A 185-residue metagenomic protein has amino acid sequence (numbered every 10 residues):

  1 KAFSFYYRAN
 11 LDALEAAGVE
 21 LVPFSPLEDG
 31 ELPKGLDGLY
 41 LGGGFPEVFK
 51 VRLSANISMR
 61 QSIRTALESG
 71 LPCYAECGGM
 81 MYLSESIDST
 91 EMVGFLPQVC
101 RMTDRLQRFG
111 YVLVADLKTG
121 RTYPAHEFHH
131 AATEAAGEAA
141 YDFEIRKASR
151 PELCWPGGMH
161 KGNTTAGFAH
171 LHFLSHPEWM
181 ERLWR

Functional and structural regions predicted by a protein language model:
K1-F3, E28-D29, G44-E47, M80-M81 (+4 more regions): Short, glycine-/Ser/Thr-/acidic-enriched flexible segments
F3-A55, Q61-A66: Phosphate-binding active sites in nucleotide-utilizing proteins
A16-V22, E68, Q98-R101, T133: Generic secondary-structure signature for well-ordered alpha-helical cores
V22-P23, Y40, A75, Y82 (+1 more regions): Structured core elements
L39, E76, V93, F128 (+1 more regions): Hydrophobic, well-ordered secondary-structure elements that form the walls of internal hydrophobic environments
L39-F45, A75, G162-T164: Short acidic (Asp/Glu) and glycine-rich catalytic loops that position anionic groups and cofactors
P46-D116: Cysteine-nucleophile active-site neighborhood
C100-R185: Amide-donor transfer/coupling interface in amidating biosynthetic enzymes
